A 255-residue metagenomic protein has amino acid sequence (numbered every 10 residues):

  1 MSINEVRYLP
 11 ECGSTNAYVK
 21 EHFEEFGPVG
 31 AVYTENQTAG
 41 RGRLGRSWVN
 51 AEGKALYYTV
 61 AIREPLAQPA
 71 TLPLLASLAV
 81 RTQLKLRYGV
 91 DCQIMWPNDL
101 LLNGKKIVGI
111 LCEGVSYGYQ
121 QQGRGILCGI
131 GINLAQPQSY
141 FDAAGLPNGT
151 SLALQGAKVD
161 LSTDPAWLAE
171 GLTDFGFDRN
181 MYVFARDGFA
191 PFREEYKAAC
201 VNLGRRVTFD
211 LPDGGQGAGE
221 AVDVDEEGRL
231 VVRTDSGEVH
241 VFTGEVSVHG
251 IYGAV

Functional and structural regions predicted by a protein language model:
M1-V90, K106-V108, V115-S116, I251-V255: N-terminal lobe of the biotin/lipoate ligase/transferase fold
P65-A67, L74-C92, L102-V255: Long, positively charged amphipathic alpha-helical accessory segments at protein N-termini or as interdomain linkers
